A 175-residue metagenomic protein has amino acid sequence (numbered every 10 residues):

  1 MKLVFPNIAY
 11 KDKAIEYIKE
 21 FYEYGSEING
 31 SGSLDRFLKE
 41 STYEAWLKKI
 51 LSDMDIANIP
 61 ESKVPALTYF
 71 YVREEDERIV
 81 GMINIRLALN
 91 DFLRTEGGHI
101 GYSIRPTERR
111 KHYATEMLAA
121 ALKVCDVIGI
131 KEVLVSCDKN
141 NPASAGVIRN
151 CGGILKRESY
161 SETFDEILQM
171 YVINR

Functional and structural regions predicted by a protein language model:
M1-H99, F164-R175: GNAT-family acyltransferases
K13, M117, A143: Charged catalytic carboxylate motif
A88-N90, T107, N140: Short coil/turn motifs at secondary-structure junctions
G101-I104, R110-K123, G146-N150: Conserved acetyl-CoA-binding loop-helix of GNAT-fold acetyltransferases
V127-S136: Conserved GNAT acetyl-CoA-binding A-motif
V135-A145: Conserved beta-strand-loop-alpha-helix junction that forms the acyl-donor binding cleft
S136-C137, G152-Q169: Conserved catalytic-core motifs of GNAT/GCN5-like acyltransferases
